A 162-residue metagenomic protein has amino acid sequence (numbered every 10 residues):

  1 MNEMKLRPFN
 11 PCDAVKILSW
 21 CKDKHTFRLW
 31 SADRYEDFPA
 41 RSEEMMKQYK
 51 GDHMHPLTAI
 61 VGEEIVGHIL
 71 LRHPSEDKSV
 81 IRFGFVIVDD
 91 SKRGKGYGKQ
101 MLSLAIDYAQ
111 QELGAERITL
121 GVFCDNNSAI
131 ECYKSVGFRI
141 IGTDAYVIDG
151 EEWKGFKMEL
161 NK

Functional and structural regions predicted by a protein language model:
N2-K5: Extreme N-terminal starter segment of soluble prokaryotic enzymes
P8-A14, S19-R93, L102-L104, Y108 (+2 more regions): Acetyl-CoA-dependent GNAT
E64, I81, R93-K95, Q111 (+4 more regions): Generic detector of intrinsically disordered, low-complexity, polar/charged segments
P74, T143-D144: Residue-level recognition of beta-strand microenvironments
F85, D89-S103, R117, F123-E131 (+1 more regions): Conserved glycine-rich acetyl-CoA-binding loop
E116-T119, F123-I130, S135-R139, A145-K162: C-terminal "cap" of GNAT-fold acetyltransferases
